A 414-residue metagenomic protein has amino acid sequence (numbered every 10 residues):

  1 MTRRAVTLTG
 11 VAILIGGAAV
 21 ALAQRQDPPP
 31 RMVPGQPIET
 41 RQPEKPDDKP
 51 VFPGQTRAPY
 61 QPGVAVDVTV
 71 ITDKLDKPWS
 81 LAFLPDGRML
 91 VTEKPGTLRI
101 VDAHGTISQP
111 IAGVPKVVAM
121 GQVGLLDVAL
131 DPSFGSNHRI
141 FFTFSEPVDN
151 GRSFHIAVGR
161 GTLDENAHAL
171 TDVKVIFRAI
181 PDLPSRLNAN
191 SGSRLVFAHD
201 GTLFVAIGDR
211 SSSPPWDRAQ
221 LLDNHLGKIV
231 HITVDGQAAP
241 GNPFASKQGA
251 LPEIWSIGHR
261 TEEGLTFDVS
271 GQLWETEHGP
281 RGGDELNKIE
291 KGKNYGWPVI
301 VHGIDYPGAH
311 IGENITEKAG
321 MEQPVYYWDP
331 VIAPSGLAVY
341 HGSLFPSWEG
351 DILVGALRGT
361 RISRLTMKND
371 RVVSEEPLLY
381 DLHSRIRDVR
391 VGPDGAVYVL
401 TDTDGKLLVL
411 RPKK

Functional and structural regions predicted by a protein language model:
R3-T7: N-terminal export leaders
T9-G17: Bacterial N-terminal signal peptides
L22-P214, G264-F267, Q272-G279, P330-K368 (+1 more regions): Acidic, Gly/Ser/Thr-rich repeat motifs that build Ca2+-stabilized beta-propeller blades
S108-V123, D172-S191, V234-W255, P298-D329 (+1 more regions): Surface-exposed loop and turn segments in beta-propeller and other repeat-based domains that flank or scaffold
H155-N166, A219-D235, I289-E290: Beta-propeller blade signature
I232-V234, V409-K414: Short beta-strand-to-coil "C-cap" segments at the C-terminal boundary of structured domains/repeats, marking
A250-E285, E290: Repeat-solenoid scaffold signature
H259, R371-P393: Conserved blade-ending motifs and adjacent loop-strand segments that build the rim/top face of beta-propeller domains
